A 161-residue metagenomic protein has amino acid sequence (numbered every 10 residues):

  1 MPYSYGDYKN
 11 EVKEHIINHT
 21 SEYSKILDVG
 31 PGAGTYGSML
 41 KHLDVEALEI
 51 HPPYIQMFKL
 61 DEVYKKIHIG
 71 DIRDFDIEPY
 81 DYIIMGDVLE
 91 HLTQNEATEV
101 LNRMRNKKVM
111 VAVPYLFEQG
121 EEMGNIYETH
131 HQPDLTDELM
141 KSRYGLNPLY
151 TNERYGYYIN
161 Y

Functional and structural regions predicted by a protein language model:
M1-P79, N95-L101, N125-S142, P148-Y161: Conserved N-terminal segment of class I S-adenosyl-L-methionine
I84: A conserved beta-strand element that flanks and buttresses the S-adenosyl-L-methionine
V88: Hydrophobic adenine-recognition pocket in adenosine-nucleotide-binding enzymes
L92: Catalytic P-loop NTPase motifs of RecA-like helicase/translocase cores
M104: Class I S-adenosylmethionine-dependent transferase superfamily signal
K107-E118: Conserved beta-strand signature within the Rossmann-like core of class I S-adenosyl-L-methionine
G120-E122: A glycine- and Lys/Arg-enriched "phosphate-lid" helix/loop adjacent to the NTP-binding pocket of small-molecule kinases
